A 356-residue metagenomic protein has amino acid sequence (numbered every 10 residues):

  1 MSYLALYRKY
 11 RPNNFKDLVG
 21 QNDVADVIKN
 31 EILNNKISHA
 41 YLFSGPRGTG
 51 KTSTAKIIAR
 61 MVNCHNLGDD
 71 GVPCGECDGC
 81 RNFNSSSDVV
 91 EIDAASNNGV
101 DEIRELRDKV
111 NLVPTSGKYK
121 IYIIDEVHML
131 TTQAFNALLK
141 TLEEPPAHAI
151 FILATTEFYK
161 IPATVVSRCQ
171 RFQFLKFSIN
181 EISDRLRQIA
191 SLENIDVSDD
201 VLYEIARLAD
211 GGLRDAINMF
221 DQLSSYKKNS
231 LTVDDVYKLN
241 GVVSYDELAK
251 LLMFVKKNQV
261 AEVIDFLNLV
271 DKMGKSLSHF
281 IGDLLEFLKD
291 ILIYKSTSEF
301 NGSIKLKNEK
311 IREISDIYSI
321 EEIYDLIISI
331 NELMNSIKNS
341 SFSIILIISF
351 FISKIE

Functional and structural regions predicted by a protein language model:
M1-R171, E181, I189: P-loop/Walker A NTP-binding region and its immediately flanking N-terminal helices in P-loop NTPase folds
S85, Q170-E356: Extended, largely alpha-helical regulatory/partner-binding modules appended to the mid-to-C-terminal parts
